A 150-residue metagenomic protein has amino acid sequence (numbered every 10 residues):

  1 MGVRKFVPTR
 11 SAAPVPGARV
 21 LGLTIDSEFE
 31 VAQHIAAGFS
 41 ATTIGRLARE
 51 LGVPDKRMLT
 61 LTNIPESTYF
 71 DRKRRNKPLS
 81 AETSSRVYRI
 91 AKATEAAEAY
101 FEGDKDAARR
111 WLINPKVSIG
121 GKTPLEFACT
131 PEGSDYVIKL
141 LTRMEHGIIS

Functional and structural regions predicted by a protein language model:
M1-S150: Non-transmembrane "mature" sequence context
